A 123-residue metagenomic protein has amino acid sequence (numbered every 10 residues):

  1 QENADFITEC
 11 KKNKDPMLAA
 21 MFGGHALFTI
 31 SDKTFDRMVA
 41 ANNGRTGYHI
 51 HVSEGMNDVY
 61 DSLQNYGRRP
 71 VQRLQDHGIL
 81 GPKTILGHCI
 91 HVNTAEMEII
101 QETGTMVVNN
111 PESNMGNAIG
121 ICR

Functional and structural regions predicted by a protein language model:
Q1-I90: Metal-coordinating catalytic core of metallo-dependent amide/deamination hydrolases
I79-R123: Active-site-adjacent C-terminal substructures of enzyme catalytic domains
